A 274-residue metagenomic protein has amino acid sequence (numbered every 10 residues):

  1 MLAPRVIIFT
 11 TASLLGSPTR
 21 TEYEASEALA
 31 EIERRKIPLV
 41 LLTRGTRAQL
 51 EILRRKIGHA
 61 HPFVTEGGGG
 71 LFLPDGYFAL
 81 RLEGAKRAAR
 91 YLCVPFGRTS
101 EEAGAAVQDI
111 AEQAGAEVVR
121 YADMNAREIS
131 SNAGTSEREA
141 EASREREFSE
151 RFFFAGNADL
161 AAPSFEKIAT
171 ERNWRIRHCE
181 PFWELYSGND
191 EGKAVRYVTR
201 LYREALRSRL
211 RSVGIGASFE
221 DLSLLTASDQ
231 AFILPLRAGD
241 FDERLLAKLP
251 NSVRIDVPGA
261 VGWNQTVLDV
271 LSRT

Functional and structural regions predicted by a protein language model:
M1-F9, K56: Non-catalytic pre-domain segments flanking phosphatase-related domains
L2-A3, E22, F182-T274: Mg2+-dependent phosphoryl-transfer enzymes with acidic/Ser/Thr/Gly-rich catalytic loops
V6-R20, L29-E31, V40, R44 (+1 more regions): Structured N-terminal alpha/beta-domain signature that marks small ligand/cofactor-binding or signaling modules
T21-Y121, L236: Active-site phosphate-binding/coordination module
P38, R175, Q230-A231: Residue-level detector of anion-binding/catalytic polar loops
T43, G67, I129, V195 (+1 more regions): Residue-level signal for inorganic ion chemistry
Y77-L82, A133-S136, L268-R273: Short, surface-exposed amphipathic charged segments that create phosphate/polyanion-binding patches used for binding
I110-V213, F219-D221: Conserved acidic, metal-coordinating active-site core of Asp-based, Mg2+-dependent phosphoryl-transfer enzymes
